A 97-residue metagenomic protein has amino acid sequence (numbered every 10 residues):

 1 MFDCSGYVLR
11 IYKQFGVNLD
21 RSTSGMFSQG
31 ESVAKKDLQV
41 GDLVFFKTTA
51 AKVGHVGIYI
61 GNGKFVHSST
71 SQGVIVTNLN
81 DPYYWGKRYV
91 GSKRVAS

Functional and structural regions predicted by a protein language model:
M1-V40: Catalytic cysteine-centered active-site loop
Y7, G57, S92: Short hydrophobic/aromatic patches on the structural cores and recognition surfaces of FHA
V17, S28-V33, A50, I60-S97: Aromatic- and glycine-rich peptidoglycan recognition patches
D20-T23, H55, R94: Short, cationic motifs built from Arg/Lys/His that form the positively charged side of catalytic pockets
D37, A50-V53: Short glycine/proline-centered loop/turn elements that form peptide/ligand docking sites
G41-D42, G63: Structural motif
